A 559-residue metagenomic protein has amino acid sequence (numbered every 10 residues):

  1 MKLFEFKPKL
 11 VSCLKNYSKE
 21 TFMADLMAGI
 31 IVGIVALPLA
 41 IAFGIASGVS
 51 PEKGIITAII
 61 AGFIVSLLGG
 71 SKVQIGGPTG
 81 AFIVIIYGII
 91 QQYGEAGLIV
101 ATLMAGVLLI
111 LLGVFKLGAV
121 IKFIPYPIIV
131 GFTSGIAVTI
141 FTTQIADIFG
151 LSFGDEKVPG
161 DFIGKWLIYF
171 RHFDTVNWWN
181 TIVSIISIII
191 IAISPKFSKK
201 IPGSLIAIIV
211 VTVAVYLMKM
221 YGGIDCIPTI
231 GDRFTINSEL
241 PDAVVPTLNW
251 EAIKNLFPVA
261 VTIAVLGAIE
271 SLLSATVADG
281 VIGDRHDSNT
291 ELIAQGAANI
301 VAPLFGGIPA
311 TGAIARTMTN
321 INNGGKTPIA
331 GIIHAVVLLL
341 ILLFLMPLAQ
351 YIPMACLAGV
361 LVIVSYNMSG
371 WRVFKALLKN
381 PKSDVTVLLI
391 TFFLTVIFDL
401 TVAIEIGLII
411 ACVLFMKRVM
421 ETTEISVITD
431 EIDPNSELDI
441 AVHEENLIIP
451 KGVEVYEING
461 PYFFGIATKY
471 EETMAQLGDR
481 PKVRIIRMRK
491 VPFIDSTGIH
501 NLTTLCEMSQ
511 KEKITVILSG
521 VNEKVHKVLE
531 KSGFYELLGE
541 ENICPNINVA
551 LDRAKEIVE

Functional and structural regions predicted by a protein language model:
M1-D430, P434, G533: Transmembrane helical cores of multi-pass ion-transport proteins
A28, I188, A192, T468 (+3 more regions): Short, contiguous clusters of charged residues that form electrostatic/catalytic patches at enzyme active sites, used
G76, G131, L518-S519, C544: Active-site-adjacent beta-strand anchor residues
I86, W166, Y470-M474, A550 (+1 more regions): Generic hydrophobic alpha-helical segments
G135, S152, Y462, V525 (+1 more regions): Residue-level detector of flexible, active-site-proximal loop/helix-junction positions within diverse enzyme catalytic
V336, V525-H526, P545: Short secondary-structure capping/turn micro-motifs that flank functional sites
N367-L537, K555-E559: The feature marks cytosolic C-terminal regulatory regions of anion transporters and related permeases
L537-R553: Short acidic-hydrophobic, aromatic-tinged amphipathic segments that line or gate anion-handling sites
